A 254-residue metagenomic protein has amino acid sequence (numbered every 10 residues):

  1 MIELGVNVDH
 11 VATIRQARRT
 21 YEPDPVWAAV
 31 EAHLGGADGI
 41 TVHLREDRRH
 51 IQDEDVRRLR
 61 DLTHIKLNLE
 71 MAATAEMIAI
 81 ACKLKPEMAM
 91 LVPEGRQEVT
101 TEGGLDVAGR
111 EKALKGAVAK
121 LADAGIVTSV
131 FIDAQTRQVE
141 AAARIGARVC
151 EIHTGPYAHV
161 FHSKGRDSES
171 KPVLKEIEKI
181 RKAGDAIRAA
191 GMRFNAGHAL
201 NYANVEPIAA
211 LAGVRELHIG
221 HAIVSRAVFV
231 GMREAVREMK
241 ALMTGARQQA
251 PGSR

Functional and structural regions predicted by a protein language model:
M1-A75, C82-P86, A141, P172: Conserved N-terminal beta1-alpha1 strand-loop-helix module at the mouth
I2-V8, I40-V42, L67-L69, A89-L91 (+4 more regions): Hydrophobic faces of well-ordered beta-strands that scaffold small-molecule active sites in alpha/beta enzyme cores
N7-P25, K66-A73, T100-A108, A122-A134 (+3 more regions): Active-site mouth loops of central-metabolism enzymes
H43, M90-E98, V149-H162, G213-M232: Glycine-rich phosphate-binding active-site loops on the catalytic face of alpha/beta enzymes
L44-K120, R137-Q138, I152, A158-V160 (+1 more regions): N-terminal active-site wall of soluble small-molecule enzyme domains
R60, H162-V173, R226-R247: C-terminal helical cap(s) of enzyme catalytic domains, especially alpha/beta-barrels
A75-L84, Q135-I145, A196, L200-V214: Catalytic cores of alpha/beta
V127-A186: Histidine/lysine/aspartate-rich catalytic loop segments that bind and position anionic ligands
